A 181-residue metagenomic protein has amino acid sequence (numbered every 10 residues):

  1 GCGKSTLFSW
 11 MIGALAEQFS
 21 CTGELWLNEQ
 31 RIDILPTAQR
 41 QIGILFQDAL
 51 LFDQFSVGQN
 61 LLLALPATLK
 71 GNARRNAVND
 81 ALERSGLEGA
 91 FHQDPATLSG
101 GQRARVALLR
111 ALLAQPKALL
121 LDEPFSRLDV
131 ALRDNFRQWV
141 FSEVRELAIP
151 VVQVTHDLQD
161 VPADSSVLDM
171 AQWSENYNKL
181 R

Functional and structural regions predicted by a protein language model:
Q30-F46, A67, G71: ABC ATPase NBD coupling module
N72-A90, F141-S142: Conserved ABC ATPase "signature" region
D94-L98, Q102: Conserved ABC ATPase signature
L108: Hydrophobic anchor residue at the start of the ABC signature
L113-K117: A short, proline-enriched helix->beta-strand linker immediately N-terminal to the Walker B motif in ABC-type P-loop
L119-E123: Catalytic Walker B motif of ABC-type/P-loop ATPase nucleotide-binding domains
A148-V154: Conserved H-loop
